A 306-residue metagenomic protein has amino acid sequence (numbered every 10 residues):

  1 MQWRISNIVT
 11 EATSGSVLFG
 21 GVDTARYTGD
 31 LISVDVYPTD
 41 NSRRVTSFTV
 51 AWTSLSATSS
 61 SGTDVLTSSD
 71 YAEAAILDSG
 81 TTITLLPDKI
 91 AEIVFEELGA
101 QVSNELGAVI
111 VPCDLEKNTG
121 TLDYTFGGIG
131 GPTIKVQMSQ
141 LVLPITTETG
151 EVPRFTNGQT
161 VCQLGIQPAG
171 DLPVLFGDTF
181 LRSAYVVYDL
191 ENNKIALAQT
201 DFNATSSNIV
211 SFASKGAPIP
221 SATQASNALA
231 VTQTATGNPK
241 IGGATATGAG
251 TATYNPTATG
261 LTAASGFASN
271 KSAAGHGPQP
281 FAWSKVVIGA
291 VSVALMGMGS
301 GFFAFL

Functional and structural regions predicted by a protein language model:
M1-A204, N208: Active-site or ligand-binding cleft "flap/edge" segments
T125-G297, G301-L306: Aspartic protease catalytic domain
